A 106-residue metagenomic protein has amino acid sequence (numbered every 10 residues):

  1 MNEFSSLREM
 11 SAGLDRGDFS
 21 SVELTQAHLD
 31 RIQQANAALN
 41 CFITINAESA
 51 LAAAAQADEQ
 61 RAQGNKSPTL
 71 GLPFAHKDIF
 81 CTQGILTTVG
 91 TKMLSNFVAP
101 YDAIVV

Functional and structural regions predicted by a protein language model:
M1-L51: An N-terminal boundary/leader segment
S6, P100-D102: Residue-level preference for nonpolar/small residues embedded in alpha-helices
A35-L39, T82-T91: Cytochrome P450 core scaffold surrounding the K-helix E-X-X-R motif and the conserved "meander" helix-loop region
I45-S67: Histidine-rich, glycine-flanked metal-binding segment
N65-T88, A99: Conserved small-residue hinge/capping positions at short loops/turns that sit at secondary-structure boundaries within
K92-P100: Short pre-catalytic strand/loop immediately N-terminal to key active-site residues, enriched for Gly-Thr
